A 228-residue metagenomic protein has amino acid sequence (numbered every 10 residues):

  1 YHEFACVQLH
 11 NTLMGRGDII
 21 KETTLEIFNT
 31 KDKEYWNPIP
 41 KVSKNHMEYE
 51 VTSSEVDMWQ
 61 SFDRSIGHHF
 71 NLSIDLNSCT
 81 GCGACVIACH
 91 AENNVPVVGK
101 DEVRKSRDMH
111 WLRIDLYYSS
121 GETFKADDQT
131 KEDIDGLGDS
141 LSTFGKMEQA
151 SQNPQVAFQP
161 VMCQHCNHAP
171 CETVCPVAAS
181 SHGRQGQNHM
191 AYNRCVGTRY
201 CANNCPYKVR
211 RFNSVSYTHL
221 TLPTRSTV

Functional and structural regions predicted by a protein language model:
Y1-N71, N77, A88-A91: Long, contiguous, secondary-structure-rich segments that constitute the structural scaffold of globular domains
N71-E92, K125, A157-A178, H189-K208: Cysteine-centered iron-sulfur cluster-binding motifs in ferredoxin-type domains/subunits of redox enzymes
C82-S140, R199-C205: Carboxylate/His-rich catalytic cores and anion/metal-binding grooves
D135-S142, K146, Q155, P170-E172: Phosphate/diphosphate-binding loops
A150-F158: Gly-rich Lys/Arg/Thr-decorated short loops/hinges at beta-loop-alpha junctions or inter-strand turns that position
Q185-G186, S216: Short glycine/acidic-rich loop motifs that flank beta-strands on beta-rich extracellular proteins
T218-T224: Conserved small/polar residues in nucleotide/adenosyl-binding loops
